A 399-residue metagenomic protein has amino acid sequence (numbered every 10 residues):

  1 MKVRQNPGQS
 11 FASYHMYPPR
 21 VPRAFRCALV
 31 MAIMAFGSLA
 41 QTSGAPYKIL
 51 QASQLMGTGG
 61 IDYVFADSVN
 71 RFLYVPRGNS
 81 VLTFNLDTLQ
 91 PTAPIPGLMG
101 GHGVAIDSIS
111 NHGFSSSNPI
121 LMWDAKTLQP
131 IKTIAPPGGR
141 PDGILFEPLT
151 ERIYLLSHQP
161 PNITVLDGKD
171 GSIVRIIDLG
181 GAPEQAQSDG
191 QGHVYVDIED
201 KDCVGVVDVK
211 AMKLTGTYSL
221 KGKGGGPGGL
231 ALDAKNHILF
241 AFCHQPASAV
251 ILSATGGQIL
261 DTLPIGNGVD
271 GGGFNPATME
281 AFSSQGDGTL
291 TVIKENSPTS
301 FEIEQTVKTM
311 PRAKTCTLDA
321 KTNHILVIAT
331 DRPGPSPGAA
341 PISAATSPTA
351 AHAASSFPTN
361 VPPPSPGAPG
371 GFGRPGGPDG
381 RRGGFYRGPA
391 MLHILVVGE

Functional and structural regions predicted by a protein language model:
M1-R23: N-terminal secretory signal peptides that target proteins for export/translocation
K2, P7-S10, M34, L55 (+2 more regions): Generic alpha-helical structural signal
A24-S38: Bacterial N-terminal signal peptides
L39-E399: Predominantly soluble domains enriched in secretory-pathway, periplasmic, or organellar proteins
